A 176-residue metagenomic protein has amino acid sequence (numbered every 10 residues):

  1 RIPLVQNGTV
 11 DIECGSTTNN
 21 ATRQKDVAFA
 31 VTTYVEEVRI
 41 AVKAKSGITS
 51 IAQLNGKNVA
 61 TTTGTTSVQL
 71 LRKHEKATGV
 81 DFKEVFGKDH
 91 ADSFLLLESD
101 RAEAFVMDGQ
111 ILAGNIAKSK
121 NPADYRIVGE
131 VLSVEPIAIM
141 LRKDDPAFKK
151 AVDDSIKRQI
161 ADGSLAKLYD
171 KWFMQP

Functional and structural regions predicted by a protein language model:
R1-D11, D26-A28, A52-N55, H90-I111 (+1 more regions): Short helices/loops that flank or line small-molecule/ion binding pockets
R1-Q53, G129-V131: Acidic, polar ligand-binding/catalytic clefts
V5, I40, L54, L71 (+5 more regions): Residue-level signal for nonpolar/aromatic packing positions in well-ordered secondary structure
G15-K25, L70-E75, E98, E103-S133: A ligand-binding cleft/hinge motif common to bilobed small-molecule-binding domains
T17-T18, E36-D92, G109-I111, P146: Bilobed "Venus flytrap"/periplasmic-binding protein-like clamshell domains and structurally analogous long
Y34-V42, G109, A117-K157, F173-P176: Periplasmic-binding protein-like
V59-A60, E103, K157, A161: Amphipathic alpha-helical interaction elements
T66-V85, A123-I127, I156-P176: Ligand-binding clefts/hinges and TM-proximal coupling segments of bilobed small-molecule sensing domains
